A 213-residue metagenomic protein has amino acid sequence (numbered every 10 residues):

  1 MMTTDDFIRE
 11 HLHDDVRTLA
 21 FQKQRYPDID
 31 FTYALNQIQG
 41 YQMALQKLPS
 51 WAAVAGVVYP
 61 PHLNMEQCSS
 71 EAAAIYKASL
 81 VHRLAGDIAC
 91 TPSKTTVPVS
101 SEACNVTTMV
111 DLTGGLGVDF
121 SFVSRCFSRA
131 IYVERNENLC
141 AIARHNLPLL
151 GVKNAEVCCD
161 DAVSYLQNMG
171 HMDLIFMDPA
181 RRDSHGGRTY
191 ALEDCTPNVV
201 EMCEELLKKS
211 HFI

Functional and structural regions predicted by a protein language model:
M1-I213: SAM-dependent transferase fold signal centered on methyltransferase-like domains, encompassing both Class I
